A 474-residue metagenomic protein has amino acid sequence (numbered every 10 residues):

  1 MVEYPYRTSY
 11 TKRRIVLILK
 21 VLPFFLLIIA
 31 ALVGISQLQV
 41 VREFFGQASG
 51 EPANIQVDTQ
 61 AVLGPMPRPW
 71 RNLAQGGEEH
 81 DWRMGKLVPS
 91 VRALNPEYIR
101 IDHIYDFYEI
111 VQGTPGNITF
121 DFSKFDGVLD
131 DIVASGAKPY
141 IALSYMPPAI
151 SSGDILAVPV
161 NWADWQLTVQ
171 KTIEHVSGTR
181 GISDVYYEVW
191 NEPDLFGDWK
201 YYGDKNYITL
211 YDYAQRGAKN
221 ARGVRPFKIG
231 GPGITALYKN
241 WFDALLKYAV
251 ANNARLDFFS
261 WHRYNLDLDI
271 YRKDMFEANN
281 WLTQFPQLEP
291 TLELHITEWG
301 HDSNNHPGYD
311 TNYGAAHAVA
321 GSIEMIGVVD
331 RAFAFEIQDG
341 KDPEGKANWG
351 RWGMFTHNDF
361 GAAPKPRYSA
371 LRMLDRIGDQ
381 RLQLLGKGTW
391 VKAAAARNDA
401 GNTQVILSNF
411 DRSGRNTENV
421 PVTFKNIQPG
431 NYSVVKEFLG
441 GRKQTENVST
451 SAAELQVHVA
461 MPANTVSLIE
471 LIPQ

Functional and structural regions predicted by a protein language model:
M1-I18: N-terminal Lys/Arg-rich, disordered targeting/topogenic segments
K20-G34: Hydrophobic membrane-insertion alpha-helices, especially the h-region of bacterial N-terminal signal peptides
L38-Y98: N-terminal carbohydrate-binding accessory modules
L94-L266: Substrate-binding cleft and catalytic face of glycoside hydrolase catalytic domains, especially the flexible beta-alpha
R263-P307, D330: Glycoside hydrolase catalytic-domain groove-lining segments
H301-A394, N398-N402: Aromatic/acidic polysaccharide-binding cleft in carbohydrate-active enzymes
G388-G430, N464-E470: Carbohydrate-binding surface patches
S449-Q474: C-terminal beta-strand-rich structural cap/linker in extracellular carbohydrate-active enzymes
